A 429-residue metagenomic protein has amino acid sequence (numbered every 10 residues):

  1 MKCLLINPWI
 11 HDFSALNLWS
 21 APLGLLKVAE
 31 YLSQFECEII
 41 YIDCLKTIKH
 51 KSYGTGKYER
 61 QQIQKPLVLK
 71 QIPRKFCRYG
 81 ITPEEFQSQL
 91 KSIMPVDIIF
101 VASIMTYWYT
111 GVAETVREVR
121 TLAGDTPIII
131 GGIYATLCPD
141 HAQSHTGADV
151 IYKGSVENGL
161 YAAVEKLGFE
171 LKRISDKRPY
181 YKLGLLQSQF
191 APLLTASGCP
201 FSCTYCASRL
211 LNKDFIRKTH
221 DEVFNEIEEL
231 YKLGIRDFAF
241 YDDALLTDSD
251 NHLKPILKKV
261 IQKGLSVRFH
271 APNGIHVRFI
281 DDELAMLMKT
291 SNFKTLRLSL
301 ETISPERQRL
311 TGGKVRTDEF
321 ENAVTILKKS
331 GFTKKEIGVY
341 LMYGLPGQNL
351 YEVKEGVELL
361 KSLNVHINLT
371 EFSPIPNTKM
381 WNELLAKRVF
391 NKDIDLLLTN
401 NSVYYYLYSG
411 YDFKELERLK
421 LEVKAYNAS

Functional and structural regions predicted by a protein language model:
K2-D237: Acidic, low-complexity intrinsically disordered segments
L4-A15, S20, I42-H50, E336 (+1 more regions): C-terminal accessory regions of radical SAM enzymes
F13, K49-K51, C138, K213 (+4 more regions): Generic structural signal for helix capping and beta-alpha/helix-loop junctions
N17, G111-T115, T219, N251-L253 (+4 more regions): Residues at alpha-helix caps and immediate loop-helix transition turns in enzyme cores, especially N- and C-cap
I129-I130, Y152, H270, G338 (+1 more regions): Structural detector of well-ordered beta-strand residues that form the stable sheet scaffold of enzyme domains
P139-T146, L284, P346-K361: Catalytic cores of alpha/beta
G147-A148, K289-T295, S362-H366: Glycine-enriched alpha-helix->loop->beta-strand junction motifs that scaffold or abut catalytic
R178-K334, G338-Y343, E358: Radical SAM [4Fe-4S] cluster-binding motif and immediate context
